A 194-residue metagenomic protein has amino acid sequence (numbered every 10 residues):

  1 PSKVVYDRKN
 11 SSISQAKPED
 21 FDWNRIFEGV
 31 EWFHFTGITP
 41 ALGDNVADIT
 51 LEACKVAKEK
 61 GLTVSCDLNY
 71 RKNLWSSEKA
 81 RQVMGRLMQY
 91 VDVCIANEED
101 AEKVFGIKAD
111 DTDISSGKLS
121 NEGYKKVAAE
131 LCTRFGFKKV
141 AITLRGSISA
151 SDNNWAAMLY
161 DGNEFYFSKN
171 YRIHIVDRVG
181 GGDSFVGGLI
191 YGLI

Functional and structural regions predicted by a protein language model:
P1-I38: Conserved N-terminal subdomain of the carbohydrate kinase-like
K9, I38, N69-N73, E99 (+1 more regions): Active-site beta-loop-alpha junctions enriched in small/polar residues
T39-D48, S76, F105-G106: Glycine/threonine-rich flexible loop motifs
L51, K55-E59, M88: Anion (oxyanion) recognition and catalysis
V56-T63, F135-K138: A short helix->loop->beta-strand "cap" motif at the edges of active sites that frequently abuts
V64-C66, C94: Hydrophobic faces of well-ordered beta-strands that scaffold small-molecule active sites in alpha/beta enzyme cores
L74-N163: Conserved phosphate/ATP/ADP-binding segment of small-molecule kinases
Y166-I194: Conserved post-catalytic alpha-helical subdomain immediately downstream of the catalytic base and nucleotide-binding
